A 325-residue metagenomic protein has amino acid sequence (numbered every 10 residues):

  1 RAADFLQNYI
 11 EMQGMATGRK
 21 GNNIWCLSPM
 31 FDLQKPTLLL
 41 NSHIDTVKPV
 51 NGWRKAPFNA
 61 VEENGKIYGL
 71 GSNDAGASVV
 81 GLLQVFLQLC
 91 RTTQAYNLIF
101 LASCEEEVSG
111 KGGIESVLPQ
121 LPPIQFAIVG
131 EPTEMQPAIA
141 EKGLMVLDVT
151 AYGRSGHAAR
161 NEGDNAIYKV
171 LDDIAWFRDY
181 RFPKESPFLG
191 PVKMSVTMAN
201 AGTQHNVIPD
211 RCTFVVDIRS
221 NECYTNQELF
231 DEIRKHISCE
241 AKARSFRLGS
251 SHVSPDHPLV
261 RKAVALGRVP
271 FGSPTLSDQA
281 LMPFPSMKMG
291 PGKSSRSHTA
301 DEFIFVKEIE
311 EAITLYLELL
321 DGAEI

Functional and structural regions predicted by a protein language model:
R1, G18, I139, V146-I325: Metal-dependent amide/peptide-bond hydrolase catalytic core, centered on the "pita-bread" metallohydrolase fold
R1-P36, N59-V61: A non-catalytic alpha/beta surface segment that caps or lines the substrate-entry region of metallo-dependent hydrolase
Q7, V80-L83, L87, E115-L118 (+3 more regions): Predominant activation on well-ordered alpha-helical scaffold segments within soluble catalytic domains
I24-L27, N64-G69, A243: Generic recognition of long tandem-repeat/solenoid scaffolds
K35-I99: Active-site metal-coordination/substrate-binding segment of hydrolases, especially metallo-dependent peptidases
L38-L40, L101, F126-I128, M287-M289: Hydrophobic/aromatic beta-strand patches that form the interior of the parallel beta-sheet core in alpha/beta enzyme
H43-D45, E105, T133, S294: Active-site beta-loop-alpha junctions enriched in small/polar residues
A75, V79-V146, T150: Acidic/histidine-rich catalytic neighborhood of metal-dependent amide-processing enzymes
